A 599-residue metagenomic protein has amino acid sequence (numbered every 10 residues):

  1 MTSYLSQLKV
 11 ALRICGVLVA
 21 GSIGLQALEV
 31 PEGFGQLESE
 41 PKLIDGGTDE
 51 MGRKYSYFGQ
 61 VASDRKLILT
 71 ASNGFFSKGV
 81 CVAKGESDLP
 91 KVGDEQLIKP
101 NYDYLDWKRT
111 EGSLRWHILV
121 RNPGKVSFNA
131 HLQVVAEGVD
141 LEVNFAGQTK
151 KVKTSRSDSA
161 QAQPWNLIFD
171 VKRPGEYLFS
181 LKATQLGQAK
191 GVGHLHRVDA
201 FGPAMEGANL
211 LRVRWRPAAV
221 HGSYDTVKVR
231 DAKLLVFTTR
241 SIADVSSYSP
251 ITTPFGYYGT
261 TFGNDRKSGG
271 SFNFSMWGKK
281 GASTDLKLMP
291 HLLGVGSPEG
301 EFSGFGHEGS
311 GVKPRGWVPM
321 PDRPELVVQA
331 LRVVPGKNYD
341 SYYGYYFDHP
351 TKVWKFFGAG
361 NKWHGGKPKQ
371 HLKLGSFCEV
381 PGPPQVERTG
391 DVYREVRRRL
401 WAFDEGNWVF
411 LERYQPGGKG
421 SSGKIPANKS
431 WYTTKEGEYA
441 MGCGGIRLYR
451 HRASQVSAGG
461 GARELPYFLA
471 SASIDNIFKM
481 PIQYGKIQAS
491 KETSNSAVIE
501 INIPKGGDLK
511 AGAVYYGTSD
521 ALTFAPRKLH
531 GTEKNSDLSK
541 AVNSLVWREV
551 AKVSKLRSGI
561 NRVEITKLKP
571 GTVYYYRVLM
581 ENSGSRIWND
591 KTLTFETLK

Functional and structural regions predicted by a protein language model:
S3-C15: Bacterial N-terminal signal peptides that target proteins for export
V17-L25: Hydrophobic h-region of N-terminal signal peptides that target proteins for export in Gram-negative bacteria
L28-M320, R332-P335, Y339-F478: Extracytoplasmic
V126, G175-Y177, E325-V327, T572-Y576: Exposed beta-strand face motif in extracellular beta-rich ectodomains
G316, L326-A330, Y342, L522-F524 (+1 more regions): Short, hydrophobic/aromatic alpha-helical segments in well-folded domains
P321-P324, K569: Residue-level recognition of short, solvent-exposed, well-ordered loop/turn junctions that link secondary-structure
F478-K599: Short, surface-exposed linear motifs at loops/turns and structural transition points
